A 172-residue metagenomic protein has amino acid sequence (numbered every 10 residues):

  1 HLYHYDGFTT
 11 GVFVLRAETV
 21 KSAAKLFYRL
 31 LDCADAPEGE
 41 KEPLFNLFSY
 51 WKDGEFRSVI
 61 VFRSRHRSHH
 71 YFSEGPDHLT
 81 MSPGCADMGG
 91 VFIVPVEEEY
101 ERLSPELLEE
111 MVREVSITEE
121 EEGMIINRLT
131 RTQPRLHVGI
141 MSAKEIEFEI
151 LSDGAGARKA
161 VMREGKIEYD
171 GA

Functional and structural regions predicted by a protein language model:
H1-Y169: Conserved His + Asp/Glu catalytic blocks
